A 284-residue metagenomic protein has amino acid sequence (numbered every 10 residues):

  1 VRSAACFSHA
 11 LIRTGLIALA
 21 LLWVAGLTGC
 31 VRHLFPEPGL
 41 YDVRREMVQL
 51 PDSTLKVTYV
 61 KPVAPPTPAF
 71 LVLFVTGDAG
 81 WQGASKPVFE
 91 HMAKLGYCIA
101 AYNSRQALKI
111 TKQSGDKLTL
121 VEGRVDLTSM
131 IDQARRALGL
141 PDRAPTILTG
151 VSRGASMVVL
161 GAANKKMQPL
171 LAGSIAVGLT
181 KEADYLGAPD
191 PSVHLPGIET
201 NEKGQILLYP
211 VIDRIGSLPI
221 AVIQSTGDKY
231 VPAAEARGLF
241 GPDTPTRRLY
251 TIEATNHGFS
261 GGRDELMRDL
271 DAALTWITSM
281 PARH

Functional and structural regions predicted by a protein language model:
T14-G26: Bacterial N-terminal signal peptides
V31-P66: N-terminal cap/lid segment of alpha/beta-hydrolase-fold proteins
A64-L95: Short, surface-exposed "cap/lid" segments of acyl-processing enzymes
A93-T111: Conserved alpha/beta-hydrolase
D116-L138: Alpha/beta-hydrolase active-site loop
R135-G139, R143-H194: Primarily recognizes the serine-hydrolase "nucleophile elbow" in alpha/beta-hydrolase and SGNH/GDSL folds
D184-R237, G241: The feature captures the conserved acid-bearing segment of alpha/beta-hydrolase catalytic domains
G241, T246-H284: C-terminal catalytic histidine-bearing segment of alpha/beta-hydrolase fold enzymes
